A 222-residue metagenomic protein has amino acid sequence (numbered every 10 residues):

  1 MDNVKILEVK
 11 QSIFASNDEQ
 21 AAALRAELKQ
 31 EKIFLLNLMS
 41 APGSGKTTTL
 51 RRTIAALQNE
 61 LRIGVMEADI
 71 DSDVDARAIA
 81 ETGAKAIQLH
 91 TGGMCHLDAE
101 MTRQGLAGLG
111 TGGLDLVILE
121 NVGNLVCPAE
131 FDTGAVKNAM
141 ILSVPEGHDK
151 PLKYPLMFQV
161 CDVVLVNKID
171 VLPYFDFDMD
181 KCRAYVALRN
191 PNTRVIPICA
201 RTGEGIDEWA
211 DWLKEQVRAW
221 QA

Functional and structural regions predicted by a protein language model:
N3-A26, Q30-M39, S44, T48 (+3 more regions): Nucleotide-state-sensitive switch-loop elements of NTP-binding domains
L38, L89-H90, M140-S143, L165-K168: Conserved beta-strand segments of the P-loop GTPase G domain that flank and frequently precede/overlap
T47, A76, A99-E100, P151 (+2 more regions): Conserved strand-to-helix beginnings and helix N-cap segments that scaffold or border functional pockets
A68, S143-V144, A200: Cofactor-binding loop segments of dinucleotide-utilizing enzymes, especially the Rossmann-like FAD- and NAD(P)+-binding
P128-A135, V144-N192: Conserved C-terminal guanine-recognition region of P-loop GTPase G domains, centered on the G4
V171-A222: Canonical P-loop GTPase G-domain recognition
